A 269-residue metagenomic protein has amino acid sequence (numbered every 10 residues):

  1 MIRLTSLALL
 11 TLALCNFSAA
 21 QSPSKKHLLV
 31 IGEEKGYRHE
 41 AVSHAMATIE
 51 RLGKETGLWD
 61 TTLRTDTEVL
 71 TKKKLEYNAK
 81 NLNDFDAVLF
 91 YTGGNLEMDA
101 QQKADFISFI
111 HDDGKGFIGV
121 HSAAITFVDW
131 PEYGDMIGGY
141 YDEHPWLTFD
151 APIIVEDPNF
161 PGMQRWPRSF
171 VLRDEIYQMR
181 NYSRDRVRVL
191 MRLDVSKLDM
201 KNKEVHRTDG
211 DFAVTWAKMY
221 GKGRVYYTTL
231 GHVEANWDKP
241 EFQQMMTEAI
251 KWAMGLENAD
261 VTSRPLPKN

Functional and structural regions predicted by a protein language model:
L4-L14: Sec-dependent N-terminal signal peptides
L12-S24: Bacterial Sec-dependent signal peptides at the C-terminal "C-region" and cleavage site
S22-K26, E40-S43, A47-T56, T65 (+2 more regions): Extracellular ligand-binding/catalytic regions of CAZymes and related secreted enzymes and adhesion modules
H27-I31, N81-V128, K222: Short alpha-beta junction capping motif
E34-Y37, T67-T71, G93-E97, F117 (+3 more regions): Solvent-exposed loop/turn segments at secondary-structure junctions within structured extracellular/periplasmic domains
D60-T62, L147-G221: Catalytic beta-strand/loop cores that center a nucleophilic Ser/Cys/Thr and support acyl-enzyme chemistry
T65-N81: Glycine-rich, highly charged phosphate/nucleotide-binding loops
V128-I153: Short, glycine-/small-residue-rich phosphate/pyrophosphate-handling segment
